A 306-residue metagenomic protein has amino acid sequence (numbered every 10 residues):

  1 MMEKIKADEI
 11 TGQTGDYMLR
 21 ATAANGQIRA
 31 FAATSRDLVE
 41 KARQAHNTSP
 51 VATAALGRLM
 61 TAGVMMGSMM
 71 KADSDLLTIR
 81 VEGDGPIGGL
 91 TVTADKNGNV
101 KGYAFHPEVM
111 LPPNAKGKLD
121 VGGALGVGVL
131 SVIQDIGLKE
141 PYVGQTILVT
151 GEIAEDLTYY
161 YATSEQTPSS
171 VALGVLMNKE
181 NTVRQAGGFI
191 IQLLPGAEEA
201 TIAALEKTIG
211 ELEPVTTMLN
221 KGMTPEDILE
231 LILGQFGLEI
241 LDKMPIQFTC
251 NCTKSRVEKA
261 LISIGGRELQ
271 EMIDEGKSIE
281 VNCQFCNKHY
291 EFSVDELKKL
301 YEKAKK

Functional and structural regions predicted by a protein language model:
M2-D242: Interaction interfaces in information-processing and related assembly proteins
G210-K306: Cys/His-clustered metal-coordination modules, chiefly Zn-binding fingers
